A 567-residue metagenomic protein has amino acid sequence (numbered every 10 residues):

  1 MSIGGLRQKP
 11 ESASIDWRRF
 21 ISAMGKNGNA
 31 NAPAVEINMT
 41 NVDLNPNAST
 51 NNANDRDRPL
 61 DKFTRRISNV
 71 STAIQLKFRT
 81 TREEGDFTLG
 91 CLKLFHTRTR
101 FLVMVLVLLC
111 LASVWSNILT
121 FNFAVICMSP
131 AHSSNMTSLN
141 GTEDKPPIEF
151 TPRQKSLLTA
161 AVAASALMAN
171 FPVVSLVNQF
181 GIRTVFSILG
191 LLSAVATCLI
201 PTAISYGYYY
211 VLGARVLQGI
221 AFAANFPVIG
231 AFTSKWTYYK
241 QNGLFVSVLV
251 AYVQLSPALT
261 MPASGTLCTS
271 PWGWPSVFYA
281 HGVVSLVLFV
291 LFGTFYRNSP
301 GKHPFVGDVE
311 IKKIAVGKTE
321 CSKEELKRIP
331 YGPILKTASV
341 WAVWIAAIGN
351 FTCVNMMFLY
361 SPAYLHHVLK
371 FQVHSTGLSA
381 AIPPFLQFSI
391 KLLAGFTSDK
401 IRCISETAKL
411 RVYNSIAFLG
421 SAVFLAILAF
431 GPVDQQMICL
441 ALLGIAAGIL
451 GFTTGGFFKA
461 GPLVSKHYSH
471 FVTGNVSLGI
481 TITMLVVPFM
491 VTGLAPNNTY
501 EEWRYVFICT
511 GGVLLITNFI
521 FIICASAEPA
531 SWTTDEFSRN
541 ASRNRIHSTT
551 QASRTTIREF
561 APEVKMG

Functional and structural regions predicted by a protein language model:
S2-V125, S134-M136, N140, P146-E149: Cytosolic juxtamembrane N-terminal segment immediately preceding the first transmembrane helix of multi-pass
K9, Y239, L244, C268-K336 (+2 more regions): Central mid-sequence intracellular linker of multi-pass
F121-N122, K336-L392, T454, V487: Extracytoplasmic gate region of multi-pass secondary transporters
L157-S175, A381-A394: Central cavity-lining transmembrane alpha-helices of secondary-active solute carriers, predominantly the Major
L191-S205, L419-V433: C-terminal ends and interior cores of transmembrane alpha-helices in multi-pass membrane transporters/permeases
A196, Y208-A224, F424, Q436-T454: Hydrophobic core of transmembrane alpha-helices in multi-pass small-molecule transporters, especially MFS/SLC-type
A214-Y252: Cytoplasmic helix-loop-helix junction between adjacent transmembrane helices in 12-TM secondary transporters
Q241-T269, S276, V284-S285, P383-K391 (+1 more regions): Glycine-rich segments within core transmembrane alpha-helices of 12-TM secondary carriers
